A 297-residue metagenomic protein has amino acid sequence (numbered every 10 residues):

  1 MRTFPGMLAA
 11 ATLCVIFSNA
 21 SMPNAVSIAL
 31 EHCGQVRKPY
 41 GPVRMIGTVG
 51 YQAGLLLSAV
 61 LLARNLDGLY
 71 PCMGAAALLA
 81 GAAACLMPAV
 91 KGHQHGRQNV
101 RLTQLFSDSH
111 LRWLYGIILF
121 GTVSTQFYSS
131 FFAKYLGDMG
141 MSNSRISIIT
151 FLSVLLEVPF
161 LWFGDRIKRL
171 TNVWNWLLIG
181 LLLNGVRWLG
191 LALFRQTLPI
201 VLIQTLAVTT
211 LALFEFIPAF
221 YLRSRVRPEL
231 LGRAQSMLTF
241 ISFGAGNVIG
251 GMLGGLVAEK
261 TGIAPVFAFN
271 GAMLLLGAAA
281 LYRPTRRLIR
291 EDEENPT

Functional and structural regions predicted by a protein language model:
M1-A11, A192-Q204: Helix-loop junctions at membrane interfaces in 12-TM secondary transporters
A10-I46: Cytoplasmic helix-loop-helix junction between adjacent transmembrane helices in 12-TM secondary transporters
T12-I16, S107-Y128, T205-T209, F240: Pair of pore-lining "gating" transmembrane helices in MFS-fold secondary transporters
L61-L62, P159-N172, A258-E259: Helix-to-loop junctions at the C-terminal end of transmembrane segments in multipass secondary transporters
L69-L86, P265-P284: Symmetry-related core transmembrane helices of the 12-TM Major Facilitator Superfamily/SLC fold
M87-F120: Juxtamembrane intracellular "pre-TM" segments in multi-pass secondary transporters
H110-I149, E215: Helix-loop boundary and gating motifs at the non-cytosolic
N175-G190, G271: Structural signature of the two symmetry-related core transmembrane helices
